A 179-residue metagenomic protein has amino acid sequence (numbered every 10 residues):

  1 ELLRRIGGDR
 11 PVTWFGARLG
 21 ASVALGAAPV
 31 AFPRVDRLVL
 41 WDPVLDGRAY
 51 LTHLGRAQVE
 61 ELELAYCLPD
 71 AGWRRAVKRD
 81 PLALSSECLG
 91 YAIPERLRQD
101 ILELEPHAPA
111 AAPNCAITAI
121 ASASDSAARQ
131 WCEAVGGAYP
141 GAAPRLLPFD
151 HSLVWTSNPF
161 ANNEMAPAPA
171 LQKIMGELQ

Functional and structural regions predicted by a protein language model:
E1-V12: Conserved acidic catalytic loop of the alpha/beta-hydrolase fold
I6-G7, A31-F32, Y139: A structural signal for short coil/turn segments at secondary-structure junctions
F15-A24, D42: Gly/Ala-rich beta-loop-alpha elbow adjacent to hydrolase catalytic centers
G26-V30: Active-site signature of alpha/beta-hydrolase-fold catalytic machinery across serine- and Asp/Cys-nucleophile hydrolases
R34-Q172: The alpha/beta-hydrolase serine catalytic core
I174-Q179: Short, hydrophobic alpha-helical segments
